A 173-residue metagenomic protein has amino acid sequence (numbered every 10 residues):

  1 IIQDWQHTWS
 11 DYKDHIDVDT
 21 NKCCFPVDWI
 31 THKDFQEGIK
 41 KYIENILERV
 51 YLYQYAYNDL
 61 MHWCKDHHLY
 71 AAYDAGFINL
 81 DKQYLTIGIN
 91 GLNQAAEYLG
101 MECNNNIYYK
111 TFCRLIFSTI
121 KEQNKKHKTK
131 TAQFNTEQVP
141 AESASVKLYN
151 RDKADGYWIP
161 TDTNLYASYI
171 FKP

Functional and structural regions predicted by a protein language model:
I1-D81, E102, N106-P173: Conserved catalytic cores of very large enzyme subunits
L85-Y98: Contiguous, well-ordered alpha-helical segments that form the cores/surfaces of helical PPI scaffolds
